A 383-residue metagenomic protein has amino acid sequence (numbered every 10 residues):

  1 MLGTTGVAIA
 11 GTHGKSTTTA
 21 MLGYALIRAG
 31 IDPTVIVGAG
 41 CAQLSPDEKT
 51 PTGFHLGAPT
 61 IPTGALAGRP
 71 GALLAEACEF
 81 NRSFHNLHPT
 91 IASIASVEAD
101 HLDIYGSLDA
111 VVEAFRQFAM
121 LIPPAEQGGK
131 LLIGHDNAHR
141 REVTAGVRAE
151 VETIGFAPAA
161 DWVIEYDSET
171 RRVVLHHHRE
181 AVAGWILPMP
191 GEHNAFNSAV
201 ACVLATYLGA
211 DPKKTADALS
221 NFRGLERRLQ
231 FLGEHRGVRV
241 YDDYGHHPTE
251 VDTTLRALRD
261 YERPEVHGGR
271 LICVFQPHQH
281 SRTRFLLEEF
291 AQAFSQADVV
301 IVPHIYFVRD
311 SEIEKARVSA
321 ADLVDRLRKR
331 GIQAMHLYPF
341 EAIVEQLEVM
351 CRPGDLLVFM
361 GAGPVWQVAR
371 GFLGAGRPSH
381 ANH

Functional and structural regions predicted by a protein language model:
M1-L2, A67, N86, A119 (+2 more regions): A short, aliphatic-rich alpha-helical micro-motif
L2-T4, G23, R28-I31, A42-P51 (+4 more regions): Acidic, Mg2+-coordinating active-site environments of NTP-dependent enzymes
I9-L22: Glycine-rich phosphate-binding P-loop
T12, G38-A39, G134-D136, F156 (+4 more regions): Cofactor-binding loop segments of dinucleotide-utilizing enzymes, especially the Rossmann-like FAD- and NAD(P)+-binding
S16, A95, D243: Conserved G/P- and acidic residue-centered "switch" motifs that form tight phosphate/ATP-binding loops in soluble
T19, S45-P46, F84-H85, D103-I104 (+6 more regions): Short glycine-/acidic-enriched loop or helix-start segments at secondary-structure transitions that form or flank
L56-I94: Conserved nucleotide-sensing/catalytic segment adjacent to the nucleotide-binding pocket in NTP-handling enzymes
R116, V147-E150, E180, H193 (+1 more regions): ATP-dependent carboxylate-amine ligase
